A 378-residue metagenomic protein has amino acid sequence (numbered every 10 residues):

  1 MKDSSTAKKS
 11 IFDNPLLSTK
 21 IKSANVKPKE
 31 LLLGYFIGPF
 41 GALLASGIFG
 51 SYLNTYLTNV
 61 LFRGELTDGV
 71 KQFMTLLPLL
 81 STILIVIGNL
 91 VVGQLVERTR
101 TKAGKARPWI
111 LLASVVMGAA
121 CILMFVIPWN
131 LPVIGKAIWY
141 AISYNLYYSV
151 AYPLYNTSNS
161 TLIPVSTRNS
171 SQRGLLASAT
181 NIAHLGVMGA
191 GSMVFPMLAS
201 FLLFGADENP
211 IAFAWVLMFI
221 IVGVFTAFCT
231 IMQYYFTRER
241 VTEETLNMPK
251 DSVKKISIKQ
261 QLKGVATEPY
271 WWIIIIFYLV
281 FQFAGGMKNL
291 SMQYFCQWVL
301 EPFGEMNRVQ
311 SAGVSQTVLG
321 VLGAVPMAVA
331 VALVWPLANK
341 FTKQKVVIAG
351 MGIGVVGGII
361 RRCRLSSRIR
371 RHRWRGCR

Functional and structural regions predicted by a protein language model:
K2-R378: Membrane-embedded alpha-helical bundles of multi-pass transporters/translocases, especially carrier/permease families
